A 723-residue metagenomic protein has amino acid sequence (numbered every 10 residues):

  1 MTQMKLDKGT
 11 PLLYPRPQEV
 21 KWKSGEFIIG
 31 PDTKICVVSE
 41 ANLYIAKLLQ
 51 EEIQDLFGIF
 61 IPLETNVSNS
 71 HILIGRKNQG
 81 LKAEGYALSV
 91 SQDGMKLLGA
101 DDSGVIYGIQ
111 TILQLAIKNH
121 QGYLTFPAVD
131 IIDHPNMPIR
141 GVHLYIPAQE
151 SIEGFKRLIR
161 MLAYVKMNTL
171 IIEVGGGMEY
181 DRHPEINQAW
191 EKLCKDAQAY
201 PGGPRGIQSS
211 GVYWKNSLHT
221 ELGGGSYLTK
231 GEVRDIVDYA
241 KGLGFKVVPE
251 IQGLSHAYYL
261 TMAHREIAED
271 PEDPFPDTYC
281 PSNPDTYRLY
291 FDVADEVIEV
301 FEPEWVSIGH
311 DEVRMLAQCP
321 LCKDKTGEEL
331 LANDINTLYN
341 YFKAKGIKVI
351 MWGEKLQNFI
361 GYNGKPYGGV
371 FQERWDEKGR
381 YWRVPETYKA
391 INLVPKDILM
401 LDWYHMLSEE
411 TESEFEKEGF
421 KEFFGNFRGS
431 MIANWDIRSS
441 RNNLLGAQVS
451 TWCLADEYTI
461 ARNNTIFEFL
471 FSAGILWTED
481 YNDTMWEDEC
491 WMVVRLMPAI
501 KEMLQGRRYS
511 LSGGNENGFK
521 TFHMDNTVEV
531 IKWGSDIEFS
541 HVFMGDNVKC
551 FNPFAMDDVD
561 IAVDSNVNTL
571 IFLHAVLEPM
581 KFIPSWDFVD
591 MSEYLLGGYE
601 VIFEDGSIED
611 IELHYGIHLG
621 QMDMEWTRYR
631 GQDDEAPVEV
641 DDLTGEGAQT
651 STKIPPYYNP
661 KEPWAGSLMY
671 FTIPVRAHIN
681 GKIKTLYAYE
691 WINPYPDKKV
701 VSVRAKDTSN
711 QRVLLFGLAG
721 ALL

Functional and structural regions predicted by a protein language model:
M1-P138, I146, F603: Contiguous, structured surface segment used for ligand recognition
L6-R16, V20-W22, I29, L43 (+7 more regions): Substrate-binding groove of N-acetylhexosamine-processing glycoside hydrolases
E40, Q79-K345, I350: Feature activates predominantly on carbohydrate-active enzymes
L43-Y44, Q149-S151, G177-D181, L254-L260 (+8 more regions): Flexible loop/turn segments at secondary-structure boundaries
L98, T169-E173, V248-E250, S307-G309 (+6 more regions): A structural signal for short, well-ordered beta-strand segments and their strand-loop junctions that often border
P147, M167, V174-G177, E185 (+10 more regions): An acidic- and aromatic-residue-enriched active-site/binding cleft used to recognize and process polar
H183-G223, Y362-K389, V640-Y670: Charged, glycine/proline-rich intrinsically disordered loops and linkers
K501-L723: N-terminal/edge-of-domain interface segments
